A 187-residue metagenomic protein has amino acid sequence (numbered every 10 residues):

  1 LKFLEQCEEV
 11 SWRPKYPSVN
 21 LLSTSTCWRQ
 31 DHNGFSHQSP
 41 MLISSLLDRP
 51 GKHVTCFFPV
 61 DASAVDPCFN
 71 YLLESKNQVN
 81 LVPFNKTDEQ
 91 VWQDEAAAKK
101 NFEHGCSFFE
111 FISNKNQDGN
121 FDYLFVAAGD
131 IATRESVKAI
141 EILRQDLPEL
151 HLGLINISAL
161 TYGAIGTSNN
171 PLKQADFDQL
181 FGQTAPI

Functional and structural regions predicted by a protein language model:
L1-E5: Long, structured ligand/cofactor-binding scaffold of large enzymes
Q6-C7, A64-N70, L172-A175: Glycine-rich, charged/polar anion/phosphate-binding loops that engage phosphate groups from diverse ligands
C7-V10, H53-T55: Inter-helical turn/loop segments and adjacent helix faces that build the functional surface of alpha-helical bundle
P14-S18, T24-S44, D48-G51, L73-I187: Thiamine diphosphate
L22-S23, P59: Conserved alpha/beta enzyme-core scaffolds, especially Rossmann-like or related mixed alpha/beta domains that build
Q38-M41, F58, A64-F69: Acidic, glycine-rich A-domain
T55-F58, F125: Short catalytic-loop micro-motif centered on adjacent basic/acidic residues
